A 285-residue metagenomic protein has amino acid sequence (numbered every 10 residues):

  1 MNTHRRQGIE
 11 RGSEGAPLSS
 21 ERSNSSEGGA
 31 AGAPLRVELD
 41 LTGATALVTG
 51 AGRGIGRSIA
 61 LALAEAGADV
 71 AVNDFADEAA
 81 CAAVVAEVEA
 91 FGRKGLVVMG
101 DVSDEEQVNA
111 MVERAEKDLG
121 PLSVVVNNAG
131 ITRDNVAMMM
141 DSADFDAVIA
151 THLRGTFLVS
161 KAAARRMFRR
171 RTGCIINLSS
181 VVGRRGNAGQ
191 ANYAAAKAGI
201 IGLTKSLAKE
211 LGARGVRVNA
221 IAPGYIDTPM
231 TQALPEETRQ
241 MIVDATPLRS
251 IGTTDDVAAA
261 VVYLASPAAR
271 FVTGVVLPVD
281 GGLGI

Functional and structural regions predicted by a protein language model:
T45, G52-G54: Conserved glycine-rich cofactor-binding loop
V108, V136-A137, D141-I149, I242: Substrate-binding pocket helix/loop in short-chain dehydrogenase/reductase
G120, G212, R217, V272-G274: Short, small/polar-rich loop/turn modules that mediate ligand/substrate recognition or access, typified
S160, A196, T204: Active-site helix of classical SDR
S160, S250-V279, G284: C-terminal substrate-recognition "lid" of short-chain dehydrogenase/reductases
R165, K209-A213, R270: Alpha-helical segment proximal to the catalytic Tyr-Lys
S180: Residue(s) in the substrate-gating loop at a strand-loop-helix junction that position the organic substrate next
